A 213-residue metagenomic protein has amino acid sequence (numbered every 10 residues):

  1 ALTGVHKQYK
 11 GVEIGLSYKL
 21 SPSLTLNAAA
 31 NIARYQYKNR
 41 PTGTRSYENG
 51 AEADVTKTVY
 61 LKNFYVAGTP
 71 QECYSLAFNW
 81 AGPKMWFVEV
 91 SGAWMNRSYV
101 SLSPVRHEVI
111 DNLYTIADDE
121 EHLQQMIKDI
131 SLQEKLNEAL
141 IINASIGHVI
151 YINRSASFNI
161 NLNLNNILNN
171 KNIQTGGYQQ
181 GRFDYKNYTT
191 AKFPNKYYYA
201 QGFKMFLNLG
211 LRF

Functional and structural regions predicted by a protein language model:
A1, K38-K62, P104-D129, G177-F193: Solvent-exposed loop segments that connect transmembrane elements
L2-V105: Gram-negative outer-membrane beta-barrel transporters
H6-K10, G68-Y74, E138-I142, A156 (+1 more regions): Residues that define the transmembrane beta-barrel architecture of outer-membrane proteins
E13-G15, S75-N79, S145-G147, N163 (+1 more regions): Outer-membrane beta-barrel architecture
L26-A28, L76, W86-V90, I142-A144 (+2 more regions): Transmembrane beta-strands of outer-membrane beta-barrel proteins
K57-Y65, K128-L136, A156-L162, A191-A200: Glycine-rich, flexible loop segments associated with nucleotide phosphate handling
A67-Y151, I173-G177: C-terminal beta-barrel architecture of Gram-negative outer-membrane proteins
W94-D111, H148-F213: C-terminal beta-signal and adjacent terminal beta-strands/loops of Gram-negative outer-membrane beta-barrel proteins
